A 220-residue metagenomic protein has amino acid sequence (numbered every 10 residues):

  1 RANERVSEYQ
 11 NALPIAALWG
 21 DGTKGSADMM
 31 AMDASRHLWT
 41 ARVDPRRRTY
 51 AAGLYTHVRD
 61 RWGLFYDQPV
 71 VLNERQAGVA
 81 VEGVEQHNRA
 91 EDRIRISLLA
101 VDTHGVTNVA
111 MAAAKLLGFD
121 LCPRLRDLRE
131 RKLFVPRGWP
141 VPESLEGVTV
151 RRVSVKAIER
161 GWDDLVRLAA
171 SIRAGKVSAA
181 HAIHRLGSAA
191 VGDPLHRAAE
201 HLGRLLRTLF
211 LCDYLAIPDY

Functional and structural regions predicted by a protein language model:
A2-L54: Active-site-proximal, Lys/Arg-enriched surface segment that forms a nucleic-acid-binding/basic interface patch
A27-M29, H57, P69-V70, L99-H104 (+1 more regions): Short His-Asn-centered micro-motif
R36-L38, V79, T107-L116, K132-R137: A short acidic (Asp/Glu
P45-N88: Electropositive, glycine- and tryptophan-enriched low-complexity nucleic-acid-binding patches
E85-R93, V109-R124: Short, surface-exposed basic-aromatic patches at helix termini and helix-loop junctions that form
L98-V109, D127-K132: Acidic, metal-coordinating catalytic cores used for nucleic-acid/nucleotide bond scission and strand-transfer chemistry
D120-K156: Helix-centered, glycine/charged polyanion-binding patches within enzymatic domains that contact phosphate-containing
V166-Y220: Charge-patterned, long linear interaction tracts outside catalytic cores
